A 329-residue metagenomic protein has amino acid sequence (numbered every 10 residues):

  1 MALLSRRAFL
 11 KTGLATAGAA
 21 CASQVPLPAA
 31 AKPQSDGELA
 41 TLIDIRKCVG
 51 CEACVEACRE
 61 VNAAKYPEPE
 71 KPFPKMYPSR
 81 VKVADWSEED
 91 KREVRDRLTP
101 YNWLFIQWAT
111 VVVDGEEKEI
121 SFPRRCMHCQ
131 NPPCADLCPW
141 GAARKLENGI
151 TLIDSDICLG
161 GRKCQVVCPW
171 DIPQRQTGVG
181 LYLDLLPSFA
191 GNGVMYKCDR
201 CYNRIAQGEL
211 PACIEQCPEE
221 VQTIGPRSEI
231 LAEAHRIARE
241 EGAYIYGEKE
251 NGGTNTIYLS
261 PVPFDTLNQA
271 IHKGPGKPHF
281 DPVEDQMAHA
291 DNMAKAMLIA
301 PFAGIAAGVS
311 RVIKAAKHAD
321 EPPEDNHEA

Functional and structural regions predicted by a protein language model:
M1-A17: N-terminal secretory signal peptides and thylakoid transit peptides that target proteins across membranes
S23-A57, K65-Y66, K75, I305 (+1 more regions): C-terminal segment of N-terminal export signals and the immediately downstream linker at the start of the mature
Q24-A31, A53-K71, N102-Q107, N131-I157 (+5 more regions): Iron-sulfur cluster-binding cysteine motifs and their immediate structural context in ferredoxin-like electron-transfer
D36, T99-Y101, S121, A190-Y196 (+1 more regions): Short, solvent-exposed loop/turn segments at the edges of secondary structure
E38-R46, E119-S121, Q207-P211: Immediate flanking context of iron-sulfur cluster ligation sites
Y77-G115: Aromatic- and Gly/Pro-rich amphipathic surface segment
D114-P133: Right-handed parallel beta-helix
A212, Q216-E324, A329: Long, compositionally biased charged/polar accessory segments in the mid-to-C-terminal portions of proteins
